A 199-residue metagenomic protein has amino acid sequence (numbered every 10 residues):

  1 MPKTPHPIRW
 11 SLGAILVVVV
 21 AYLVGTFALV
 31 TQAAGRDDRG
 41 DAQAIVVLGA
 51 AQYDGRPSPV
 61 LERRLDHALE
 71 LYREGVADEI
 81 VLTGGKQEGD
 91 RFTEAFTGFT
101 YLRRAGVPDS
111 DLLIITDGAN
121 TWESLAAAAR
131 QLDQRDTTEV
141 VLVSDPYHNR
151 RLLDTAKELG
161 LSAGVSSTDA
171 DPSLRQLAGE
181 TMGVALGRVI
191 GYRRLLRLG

Functional and structural regions predicted by a protein language model:
M1, R73, I190: Residue-level marker of positions within ordered structural domains that often coincide with functionally constrained
M1-Q43: N-terminal membrane-anchoring alpha-helices
F27-A178: A structural signal for short, hydrophobic/glycine-enriched beta-strand patches
E139-P146, R188-G199: Short, basic, helix/turn surface patches
L174-L196: A transmembrane-helix-recognition feature enriched in membrane-embedded lipid enzymes and envelope glyco-/phospholipid
